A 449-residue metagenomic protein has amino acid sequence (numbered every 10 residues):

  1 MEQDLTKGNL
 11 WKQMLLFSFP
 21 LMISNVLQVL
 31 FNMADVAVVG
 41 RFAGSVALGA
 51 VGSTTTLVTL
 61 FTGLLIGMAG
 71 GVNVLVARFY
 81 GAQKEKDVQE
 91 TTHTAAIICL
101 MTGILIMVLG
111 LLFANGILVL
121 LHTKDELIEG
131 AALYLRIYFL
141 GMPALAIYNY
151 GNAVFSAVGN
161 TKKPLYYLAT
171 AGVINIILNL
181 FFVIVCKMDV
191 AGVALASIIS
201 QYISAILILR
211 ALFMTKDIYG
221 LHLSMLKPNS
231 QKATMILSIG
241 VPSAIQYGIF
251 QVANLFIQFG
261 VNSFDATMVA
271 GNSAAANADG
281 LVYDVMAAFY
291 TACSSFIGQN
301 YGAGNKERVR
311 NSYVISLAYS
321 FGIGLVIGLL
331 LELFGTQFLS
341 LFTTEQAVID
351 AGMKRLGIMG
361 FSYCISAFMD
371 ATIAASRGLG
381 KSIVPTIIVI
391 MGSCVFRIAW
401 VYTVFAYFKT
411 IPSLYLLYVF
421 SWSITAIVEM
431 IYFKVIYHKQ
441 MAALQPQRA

Functional and structural regions predicted by a protein language model:
M1-S18, V76-P143, V185-V241, I297-S362 (+1 more regions): Short alpha-helical transmembrane segments in multi-pass integral membrane proteins
L5-F42, T56-G71, L75, L100-M107 (+5 more regions): N-terminal transmembrane alpha-helices
L16-D35, I137, A171, S200-S204 (+3 more regions): Transmembrane helical elements of multi-pass membrane transporters/channels
L30-L48, L118-D125, F181-M188, G248-L281 (+3 more regions): Helix-terminus/linker motif at the lipid-water interface of multi-pass membrane proteins
A43-T56, L135, A194, A266-L281 (+2 more regions): Small-residue hotspots at the loop-to-helix junctions and early N-terminal turns of transmembrane alpha-helices
L48-V108, L145-P164, G271-L329, L333-G335 (+2 more regions): Small-residue-rich hydrophobic transmembrane alpha-helices
L60-G63, N175-N179, A205-L209, L281-D284 (+3 more regions): Hydrophobic transmembrane alpha-helices of multi-pass small-molecule transporters
A69, Y138-S156, P164-G172, V193-I208 (+4 more regions): Short runs within selected transmembrane alpha-helices of multi-pass transporters and secretion channels
